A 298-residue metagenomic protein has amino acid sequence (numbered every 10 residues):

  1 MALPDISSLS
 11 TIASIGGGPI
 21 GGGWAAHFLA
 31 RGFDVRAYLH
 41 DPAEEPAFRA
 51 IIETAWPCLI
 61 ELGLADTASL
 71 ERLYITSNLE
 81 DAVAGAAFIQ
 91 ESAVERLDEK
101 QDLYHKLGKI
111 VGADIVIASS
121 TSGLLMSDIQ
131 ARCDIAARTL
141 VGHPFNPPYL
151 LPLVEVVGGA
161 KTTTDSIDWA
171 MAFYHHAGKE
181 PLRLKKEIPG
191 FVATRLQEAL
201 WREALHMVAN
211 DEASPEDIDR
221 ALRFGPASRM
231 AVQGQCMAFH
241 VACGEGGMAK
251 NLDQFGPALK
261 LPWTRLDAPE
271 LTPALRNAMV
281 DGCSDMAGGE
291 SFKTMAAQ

Functional and structural regions predicted by a protein language model:
M1-L62: NAD(P)+-binding Rossmann beta1-loop-alpha1 motif at the extreme N-terminus of oxidoreductases
A2-D5, S14, P19, W24-R31 (+6 more regions): ATP-dependent carboxylate/acyl-activation modules
A2-S7, R31-F33, K179, N210 (+1 more regions): NAD(P)-dependent Rossmann-like dehydrogenase/reductase catalytic/cofactor-binding core
G23, P148-V157, H176-A177, L182-E212 (+2 more regions): Active-site-proximal catalytic alpha-helix in oxidoreductases
R36-Y38, T76, Q90, L140-G142 (+1 more regions): Hydrophobic/aromatic beta-strand patches that form the interior of the parallel beta-sheet core in alpha/beta enzyme
A43, C58-V116: Rossmann-like NAD(P)-binding element
S119-K186, G190, T194: Rossmann-fold dinucleotide-binding core
